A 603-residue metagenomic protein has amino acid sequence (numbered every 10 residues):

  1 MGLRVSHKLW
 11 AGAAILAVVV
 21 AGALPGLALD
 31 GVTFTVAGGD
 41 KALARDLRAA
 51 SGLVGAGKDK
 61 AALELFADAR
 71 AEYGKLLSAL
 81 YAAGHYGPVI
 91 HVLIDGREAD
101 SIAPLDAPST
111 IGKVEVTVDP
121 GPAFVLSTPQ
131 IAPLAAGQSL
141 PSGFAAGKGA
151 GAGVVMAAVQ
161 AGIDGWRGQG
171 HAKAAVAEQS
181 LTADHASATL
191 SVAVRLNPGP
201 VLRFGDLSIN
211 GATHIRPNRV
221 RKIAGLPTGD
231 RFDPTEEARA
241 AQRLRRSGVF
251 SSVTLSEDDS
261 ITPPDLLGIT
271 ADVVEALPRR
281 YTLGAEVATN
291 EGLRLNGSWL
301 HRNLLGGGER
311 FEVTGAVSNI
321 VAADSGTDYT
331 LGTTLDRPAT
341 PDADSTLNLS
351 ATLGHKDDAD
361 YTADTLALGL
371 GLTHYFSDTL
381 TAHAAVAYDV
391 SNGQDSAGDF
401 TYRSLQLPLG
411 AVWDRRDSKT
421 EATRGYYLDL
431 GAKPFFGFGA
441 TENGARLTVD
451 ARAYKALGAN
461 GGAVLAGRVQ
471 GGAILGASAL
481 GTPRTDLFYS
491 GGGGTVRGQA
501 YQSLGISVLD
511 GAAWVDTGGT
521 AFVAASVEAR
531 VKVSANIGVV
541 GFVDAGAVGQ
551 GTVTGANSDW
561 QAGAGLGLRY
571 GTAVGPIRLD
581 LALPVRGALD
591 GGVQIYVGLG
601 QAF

Functional and structural regions predicted by a protein language model:
G2-A13: Bacterial N-terminal signal peptides that target proteins for export
G12-G22: Bacterial N-terminal signal peptides
L27-A42, G55-L293, E312-Y329, R337-A339 (+3 more regions): Periplasmic polypeptide-binding modules associated with outer-membrane biogenesis and secretion
F66-A67, A103-L105, G151-G153, Q169 (+10 more regions): Outer-membrane beta-barrel domain signature
A136-Q138, D233-L428, R497-G498, L504-L509 (+3 more regions): Gram-negative/organellar outer-membrane beta-barrel architecture
R246, R279-R280, E286-A288, G292 (+6 more regions): C-terminal outer-membrane beta-barrel translocator/porin domains of Gram-negative envelope proteins and their
V539-F542, P576-A582: Conserved active-site loop/cleft motifs that coordinate metal ions or position small ligands
Q550, T554-R578, V585, L589 (+1 more regions): C-terminal structured "cap/appendage" subdomains that terminate the fold
